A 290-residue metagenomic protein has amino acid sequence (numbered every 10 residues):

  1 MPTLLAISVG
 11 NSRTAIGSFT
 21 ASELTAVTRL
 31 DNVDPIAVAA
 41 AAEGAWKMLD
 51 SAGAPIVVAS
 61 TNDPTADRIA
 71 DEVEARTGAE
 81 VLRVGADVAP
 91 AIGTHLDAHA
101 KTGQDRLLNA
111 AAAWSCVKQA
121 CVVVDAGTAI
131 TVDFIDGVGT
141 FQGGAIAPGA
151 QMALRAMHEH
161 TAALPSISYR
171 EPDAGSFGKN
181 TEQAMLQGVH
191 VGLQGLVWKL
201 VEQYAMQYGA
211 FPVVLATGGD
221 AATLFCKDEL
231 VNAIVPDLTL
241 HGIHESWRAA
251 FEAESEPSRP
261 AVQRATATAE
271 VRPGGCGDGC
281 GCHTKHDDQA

Functional and structural regions predicted by a protein language model:
M1, A91-C121, H244-R248: Conserved phosphate-binding catalytic cores of ATP/NTP-utilizing and phosphoryl-transfer enzymes
M1-L24, A113, A120-F141, M157 (+1 more regions): Gly/Thr-rich phosphate-binding beta-strand-loop-beta motif of the actin/hexokinase/Hsp70
M1-P90, C282: N-terminal glycine/serine-rich phosphate-binding loop of ATP-dependent small-molecule kinases, especially carbohydrate
T28, D173-V213, T223, V231-N232: Adenine-nucleotide phosphate-binding core of ATP-dependent small-molecule kinases
A59-A66, A210-K227, V231: Glycine-rich phosphate-binding loops at beta-strand->alpha-helix junctions
L107, A162, N232-A269, C280-C282: Glycine-rich phosphate-binding/hydrolytic loop that grips phosphoryl groups
A111, S115-K118, G143-L186, S246 (+1 more regions): Glycine-rich phosphate-binding loop plus the immediately following alpha-helix
A269-Q289: Cysteine-cluster motifs in flexible loop/terminal segments that predominantly coordinate metals
